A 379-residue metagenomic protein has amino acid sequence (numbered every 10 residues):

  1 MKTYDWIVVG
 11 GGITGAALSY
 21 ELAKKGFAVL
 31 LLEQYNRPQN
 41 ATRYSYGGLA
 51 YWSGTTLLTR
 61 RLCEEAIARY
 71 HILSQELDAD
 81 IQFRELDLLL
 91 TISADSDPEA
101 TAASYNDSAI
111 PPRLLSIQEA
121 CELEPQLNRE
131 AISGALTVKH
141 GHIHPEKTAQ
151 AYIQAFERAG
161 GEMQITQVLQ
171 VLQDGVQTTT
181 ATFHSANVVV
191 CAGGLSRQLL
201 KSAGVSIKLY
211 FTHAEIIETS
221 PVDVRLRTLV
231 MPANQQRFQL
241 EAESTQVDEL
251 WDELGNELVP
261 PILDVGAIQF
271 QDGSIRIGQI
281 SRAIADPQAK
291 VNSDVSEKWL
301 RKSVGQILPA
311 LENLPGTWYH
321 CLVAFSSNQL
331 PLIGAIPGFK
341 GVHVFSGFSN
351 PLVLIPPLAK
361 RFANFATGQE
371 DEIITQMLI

Functional and structural regions predicted by a protein language model:
M1-T14: Beta1/beta-strand and adjacent pyrophosphate-binding region of the FAD-binding site in flavoprotein oxidoreductases
K2-Y4, T179-N187: Core beta-strand elements of the Rossmann-like FAD/NAD(P) dinucleotide-binding domain in flavoenzyme oxidoreductases
Y4, A17, E21, Y35 (+2 more regions): C-terminal lid/capping helical subdomain adjacent to the catalytic/cofactor pocket in oxidative enzymes
Y20-E21, L49, I81-F83, G194-W318 (+1 more regions): Active-site substrate-recognition segment that forms the wall of the catalytic cavity or substrate channel
K24-R43: Glycine-rich FAD pyrophosphate-binding loop
Y46-L123, I262-V265: Dinucleotide-binding Rossmann-like beta1-alpha1 core, especially the glycine-rich loop that anchors the ADP
A135-D174, F183: Helical element adjacent to the flavin cofactor pocket in flavoenzyme catalytic cores
S185-N187, C191-R197: Glycine-/small-residue-rich beta->alpha transition segments that form the dinucleotide
